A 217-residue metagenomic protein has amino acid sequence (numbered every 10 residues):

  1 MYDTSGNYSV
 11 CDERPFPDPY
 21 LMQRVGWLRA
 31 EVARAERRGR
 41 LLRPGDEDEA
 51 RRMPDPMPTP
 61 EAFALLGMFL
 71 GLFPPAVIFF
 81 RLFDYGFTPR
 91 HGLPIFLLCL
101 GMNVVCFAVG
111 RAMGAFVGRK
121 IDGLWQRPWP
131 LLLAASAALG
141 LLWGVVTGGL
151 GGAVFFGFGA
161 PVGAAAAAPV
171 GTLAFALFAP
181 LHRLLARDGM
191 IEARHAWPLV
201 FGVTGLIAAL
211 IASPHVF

Functional and structural regions predicted by a protein language model:
Y2-F217: Juxtamembrane/disordered regions of integral membrane proteins
